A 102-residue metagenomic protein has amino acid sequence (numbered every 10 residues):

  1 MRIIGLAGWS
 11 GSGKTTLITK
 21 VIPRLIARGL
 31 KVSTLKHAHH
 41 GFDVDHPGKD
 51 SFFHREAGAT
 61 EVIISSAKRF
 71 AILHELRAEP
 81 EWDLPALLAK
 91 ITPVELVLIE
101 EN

Functional and structural regions predicted by a protein language model:
I3: Walker A (P-loop) ATP-phosphate-binding motif of ABC ATPase nucleotide-binding domains
L6: Hydrophobic anchor at the beta1->P-loop junction of P-loop NTPases
S10: The conserved Walker
K14: Conserved lysine of the Walker
L17-I18: Post-Walker A alpha-helix
I22-W82: N-terminal phosphate/diphosphate-binding loop that engages ATP/GTP or pyrophosphate donors across diverse enzyme folds
E75-N102: Phosphate-binding/switch loop-helix module in NTP-utilizing enzymes
